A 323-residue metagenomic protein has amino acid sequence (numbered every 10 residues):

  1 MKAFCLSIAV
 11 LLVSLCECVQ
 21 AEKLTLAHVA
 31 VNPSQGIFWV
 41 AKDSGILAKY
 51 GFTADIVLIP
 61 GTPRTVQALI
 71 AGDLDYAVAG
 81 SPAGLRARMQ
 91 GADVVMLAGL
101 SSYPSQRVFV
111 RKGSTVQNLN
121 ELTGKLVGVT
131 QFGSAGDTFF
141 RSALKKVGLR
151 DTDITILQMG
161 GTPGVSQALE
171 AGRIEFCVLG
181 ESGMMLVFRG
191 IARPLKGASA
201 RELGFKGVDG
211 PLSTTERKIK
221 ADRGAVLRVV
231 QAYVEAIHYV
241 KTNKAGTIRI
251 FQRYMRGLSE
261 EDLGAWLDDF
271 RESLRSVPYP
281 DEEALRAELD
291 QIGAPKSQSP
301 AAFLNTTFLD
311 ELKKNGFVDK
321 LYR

Functional and structural regions predicted by a protein language model:
C5-L15: Bacterial N-terminal signal peptides
E17-A21: Sec/Tat signal peptide C-region and signal peptidase I cleavage site
E22-D151, T155-G161, V165-A168, E175-E181 (+2 more regions): Short, glycine-/small- and polar/acidic-enriched structural segments that line small-molecule recognition paths
K49, A200-F205, E272-D281: Short, solvent-exposed loop/beta-turn-alpha elements that line the ligand-binding surface or hinge of extracytoplasmic
P82-A83, P163-Y254: Pocket-lining segment of extracytoplasmic ligand-binding domains
K220-Q298: Secondary-structure end/capping motifs
L289-R323: Conserved C-terminal helix/tail region of periplasmic/extracytoplasmic solute-binding proteins
